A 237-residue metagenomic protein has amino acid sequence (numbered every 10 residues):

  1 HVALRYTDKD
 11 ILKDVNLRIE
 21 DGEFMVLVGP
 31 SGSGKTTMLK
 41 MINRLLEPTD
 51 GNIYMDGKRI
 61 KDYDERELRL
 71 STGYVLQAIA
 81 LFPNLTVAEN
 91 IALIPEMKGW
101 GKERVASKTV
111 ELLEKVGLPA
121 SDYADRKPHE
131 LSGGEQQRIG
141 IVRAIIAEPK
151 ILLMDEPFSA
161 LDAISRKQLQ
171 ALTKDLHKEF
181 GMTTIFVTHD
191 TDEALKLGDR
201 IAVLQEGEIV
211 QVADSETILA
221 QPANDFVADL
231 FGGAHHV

Functional and structural regions predicted by a protein language model:
N43: Helix-to-loop junction immediately C-terminal to a conserved catalytic motif
E96, E103-D122, D175: Conserved ABC ATPase "signature" region
R126-L131, E135: Conserved ABC ATPase signature
E148: Conserved catalytic motifs of ABC-family nucleotide-binding domains
L152-D155: Catalytic Walker B motif of ABC-type/P-loop ATPase nucleotide-binding domains
V212-A213, Q221: ABC ATPase "signature
